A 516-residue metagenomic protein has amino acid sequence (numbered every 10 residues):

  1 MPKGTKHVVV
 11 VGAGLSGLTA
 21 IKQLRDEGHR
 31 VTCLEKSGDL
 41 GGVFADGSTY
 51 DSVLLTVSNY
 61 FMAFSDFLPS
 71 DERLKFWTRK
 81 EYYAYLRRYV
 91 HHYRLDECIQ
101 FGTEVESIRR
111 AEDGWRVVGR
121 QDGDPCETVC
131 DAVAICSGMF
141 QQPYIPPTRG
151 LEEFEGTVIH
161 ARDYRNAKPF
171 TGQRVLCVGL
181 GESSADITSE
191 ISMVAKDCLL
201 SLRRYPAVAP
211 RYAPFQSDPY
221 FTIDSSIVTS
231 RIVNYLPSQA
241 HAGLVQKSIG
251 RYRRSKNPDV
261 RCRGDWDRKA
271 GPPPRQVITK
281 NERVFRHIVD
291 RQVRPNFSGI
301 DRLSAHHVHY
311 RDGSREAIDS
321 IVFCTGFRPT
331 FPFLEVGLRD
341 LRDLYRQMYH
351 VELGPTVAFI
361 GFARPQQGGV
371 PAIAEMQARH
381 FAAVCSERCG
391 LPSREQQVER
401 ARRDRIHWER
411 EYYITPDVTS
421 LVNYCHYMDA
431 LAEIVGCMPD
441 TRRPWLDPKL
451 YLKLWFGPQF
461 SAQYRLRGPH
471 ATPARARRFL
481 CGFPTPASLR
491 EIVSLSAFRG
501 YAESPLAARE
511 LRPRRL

Functional and structural regions predicted by a protein language model:
P2-S52, L68-Q216, Y235-A401, E409-L516: Flavin (primarily FAD) cofactor-binding/catalytic cores of flavoenzymes
S48-D71, Y220-S230: N-terminal glycine-rich dinucleotide-binding loop that anchors FAD/FMN and/or NAD(P) in oxidoreductases
